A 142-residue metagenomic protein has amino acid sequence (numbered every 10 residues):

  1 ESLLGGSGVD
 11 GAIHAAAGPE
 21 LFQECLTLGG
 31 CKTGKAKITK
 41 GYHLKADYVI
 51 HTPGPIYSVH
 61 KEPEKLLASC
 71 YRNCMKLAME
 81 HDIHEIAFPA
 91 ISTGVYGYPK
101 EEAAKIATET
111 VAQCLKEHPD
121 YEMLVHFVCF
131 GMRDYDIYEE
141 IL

Functional and structural regions predicted by a protein language model:
E1-E80: Glycine-/small-residue-enriched capping loops at alpha/beta junctions
I56-L142: Phosphate/ribose-phosphate-bearing ligand recognition and processing surfaces, centered on ADP-ribose/NAD(+/P+) systems
